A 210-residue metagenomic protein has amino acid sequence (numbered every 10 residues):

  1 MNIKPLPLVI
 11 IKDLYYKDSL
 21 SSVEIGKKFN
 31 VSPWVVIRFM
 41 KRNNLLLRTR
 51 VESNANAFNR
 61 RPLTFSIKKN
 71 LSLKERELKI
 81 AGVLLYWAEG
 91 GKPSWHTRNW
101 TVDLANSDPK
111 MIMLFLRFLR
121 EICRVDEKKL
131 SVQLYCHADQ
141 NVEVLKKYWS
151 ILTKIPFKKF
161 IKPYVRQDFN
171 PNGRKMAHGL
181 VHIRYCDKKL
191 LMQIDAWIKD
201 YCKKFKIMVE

Functional and structural regions predicted by a protein language model:
I3-L20: Short, amphipathic alpha-helical "recognition" segments used to contact nucleic acids or chromatin
E24-K27: Short alpha-helical "recognition helix" segments of helix-turn-helix
F29, M40: DNA major-groove recognition helix of helix-turn-helix
W34: Key DNA-contact positions within bacterial/archaeal DNA-binding proteins
K41-L63: Short Lys/Arg-enriched helix C-cap and helix-to-coil transition segments that create basic nucleic-acid-contact patches
I67-I122: Intein-associated homing endonuclease modules of the LAGLIDADG/DOD-type, together with closely related HINT-family
A138-E210: C-terminal regulatory/effector modules of DNA-binding transcriptional regulators
